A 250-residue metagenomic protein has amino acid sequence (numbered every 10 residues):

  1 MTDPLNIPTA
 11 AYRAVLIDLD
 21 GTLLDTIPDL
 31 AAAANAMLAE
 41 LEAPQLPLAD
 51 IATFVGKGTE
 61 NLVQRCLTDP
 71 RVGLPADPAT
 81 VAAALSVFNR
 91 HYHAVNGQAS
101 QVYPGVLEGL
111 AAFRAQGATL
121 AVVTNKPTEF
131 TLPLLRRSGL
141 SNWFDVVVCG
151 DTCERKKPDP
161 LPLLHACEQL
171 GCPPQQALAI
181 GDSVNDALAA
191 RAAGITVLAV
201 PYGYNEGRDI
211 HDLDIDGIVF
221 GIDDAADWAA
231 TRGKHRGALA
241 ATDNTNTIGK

Functional and structural regions predicted by a protein language model:
T2-T53: Active-site neighborhood of HAD-like aspartate-dependent phosphohydrolases
T2-V15, A49, T128, L132-K250: Asp-based, Mg2+/Mn2+-dependent phosphohydrolase catalytic module
A10-R13, R90-V122, T128-L132, P160: Short, acidic loop-to-helix structural element flanking the phosphoryl-transfer center in phosphate-processing enzymes
D25, L46, V72-P75, H93 (+5 more regions): Residues in soluble alpha-helical coiled-coils and helical-bundle/repeat scaffolds
A39-P44, R71-A76, A115-Q116, G139-W143 (+1 more regions): Short helix-capping segments at alpha-helix termini
K57-A94, P104-L107, A112: A metal-dependent, Asp-based hydrolase signature
